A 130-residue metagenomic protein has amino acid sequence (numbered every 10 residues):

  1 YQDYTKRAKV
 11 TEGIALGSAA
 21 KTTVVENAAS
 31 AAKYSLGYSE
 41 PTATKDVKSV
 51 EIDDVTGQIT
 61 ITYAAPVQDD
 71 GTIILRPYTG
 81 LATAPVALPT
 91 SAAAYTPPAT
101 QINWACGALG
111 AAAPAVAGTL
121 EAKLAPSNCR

Functional and structural regions predicted by a protein language model:
Y1-V24: Amphipathic alpha-helical segments typified by the pilin-like N-terminal helix that continues immediately C-terminal
N27-R130: Periplasmic/extracellular, small/polar-rich flexible segments of pilin-like filament-forming proteins
